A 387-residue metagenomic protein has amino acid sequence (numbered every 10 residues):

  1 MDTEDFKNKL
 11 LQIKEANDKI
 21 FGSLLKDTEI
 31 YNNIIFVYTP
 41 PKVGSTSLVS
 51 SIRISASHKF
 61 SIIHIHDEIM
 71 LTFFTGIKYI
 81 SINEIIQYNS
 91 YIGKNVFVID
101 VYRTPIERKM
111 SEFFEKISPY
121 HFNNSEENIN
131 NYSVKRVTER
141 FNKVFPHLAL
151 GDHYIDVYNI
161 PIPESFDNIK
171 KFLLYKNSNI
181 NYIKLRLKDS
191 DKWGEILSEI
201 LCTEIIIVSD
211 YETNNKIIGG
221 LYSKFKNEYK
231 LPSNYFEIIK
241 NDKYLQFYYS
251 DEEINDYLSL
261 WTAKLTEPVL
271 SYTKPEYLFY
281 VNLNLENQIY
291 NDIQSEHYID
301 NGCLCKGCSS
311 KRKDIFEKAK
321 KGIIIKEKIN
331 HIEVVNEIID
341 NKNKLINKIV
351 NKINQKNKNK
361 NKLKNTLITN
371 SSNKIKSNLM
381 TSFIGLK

Functional and structural regions predicted by a protein language model:
M1-L386: Membrane-interface amphipathic segments in extracytoplasmic regions
